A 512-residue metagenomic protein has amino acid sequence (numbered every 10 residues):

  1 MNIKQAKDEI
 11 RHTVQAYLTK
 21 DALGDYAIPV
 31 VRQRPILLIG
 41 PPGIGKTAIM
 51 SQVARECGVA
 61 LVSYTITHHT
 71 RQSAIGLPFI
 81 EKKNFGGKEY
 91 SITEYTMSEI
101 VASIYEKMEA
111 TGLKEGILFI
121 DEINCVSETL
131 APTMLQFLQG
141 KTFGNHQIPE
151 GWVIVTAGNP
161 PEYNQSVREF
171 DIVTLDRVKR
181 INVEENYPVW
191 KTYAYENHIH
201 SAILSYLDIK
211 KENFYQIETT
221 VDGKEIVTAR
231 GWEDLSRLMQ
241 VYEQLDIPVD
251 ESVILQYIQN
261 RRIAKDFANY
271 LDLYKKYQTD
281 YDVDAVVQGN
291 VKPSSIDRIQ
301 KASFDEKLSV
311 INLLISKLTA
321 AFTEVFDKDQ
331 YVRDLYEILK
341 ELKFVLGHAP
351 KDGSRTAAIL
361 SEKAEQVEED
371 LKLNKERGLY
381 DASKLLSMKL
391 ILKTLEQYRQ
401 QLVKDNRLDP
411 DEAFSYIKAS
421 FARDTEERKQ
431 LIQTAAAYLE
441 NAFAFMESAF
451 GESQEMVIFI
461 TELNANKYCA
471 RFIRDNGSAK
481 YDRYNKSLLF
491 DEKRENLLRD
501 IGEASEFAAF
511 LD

Functional and structural regions predicted by a protein language model:
M1-E212, I217: AAA+ P-loop NTPase catalytic core and its hallmark functional loops
N2, N84, N124, N145 (+17 more regions): Detector for Asparagine
N2, S98, D171, H200 (+4 more regions): Helix N-terminus capping/helix-initiation residues
Q5, E9, S103, P188-V189 (+9 more regions): Exposed alpha-helical structural elements
P35-L37, C57-T67, I80, E89-F119 (+11 more regions): Conformational switch/transducer regions in large eukaryotic molecular machines and scaffolds
E196-A358: Alpha-helical lid/collar subdomain of P-loop NTPases
Q300-D512: Terminal-proximal interaction/regulatory segments of ATP-powered molecular machines
